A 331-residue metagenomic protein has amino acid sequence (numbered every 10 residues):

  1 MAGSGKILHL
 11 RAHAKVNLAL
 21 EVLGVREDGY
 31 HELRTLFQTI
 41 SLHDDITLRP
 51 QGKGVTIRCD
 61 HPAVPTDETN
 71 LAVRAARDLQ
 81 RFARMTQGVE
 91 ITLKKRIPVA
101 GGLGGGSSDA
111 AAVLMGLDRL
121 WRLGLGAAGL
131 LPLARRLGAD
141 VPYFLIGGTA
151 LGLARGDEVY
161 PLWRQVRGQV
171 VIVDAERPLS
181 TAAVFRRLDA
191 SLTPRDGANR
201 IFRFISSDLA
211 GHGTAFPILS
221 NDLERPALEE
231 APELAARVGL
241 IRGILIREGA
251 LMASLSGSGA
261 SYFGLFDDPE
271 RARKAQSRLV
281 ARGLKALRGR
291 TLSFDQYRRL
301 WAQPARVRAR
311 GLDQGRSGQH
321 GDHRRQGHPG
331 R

Functional and structural regions predicted by a protein language model:
M1-G101, D118-L131, Q165, D174-R177: ATP-binding N-lobe of GHMP and related small-molecule kinases
A2, T39-I40, R135-R136, Y143-L145 (+2 more regions): Solvent-exposed alpha-helices and their adjacent loops that cap or buttress functional pockets in soluble metabolic
L18, I46-L48, A72, G106 (+5 more regions): Residue-level signal for inorganic ion chemistry
L20, D44-L48, D140-Y143, A150-L151 (+2 more regions): Short beta-strand scaffold segments in enzyme catalytic cores
G52-A63, V113, R135, A210-D222: Short, basic/glycine-rich phosphate-binding loops at helix/coil junctions that contact nucleotide phosphates
P65, T92-W121, A139, L251-F266: Glycine/serine-rich anion-binding loops at beta->alpha junctions that coordinate negatively charged ligand groups
G88, A110, L114-L151, R155: Contiguous, small/hydrophobic- and glycine-enriched helical/loop subdomains that border and often "cap" functional
I146, L151-M252, D267-R331: Conserved, helical-rich catalytic subdomain that frames metal- and/or nucleotide-binding sites in enzyme alpha/beta
